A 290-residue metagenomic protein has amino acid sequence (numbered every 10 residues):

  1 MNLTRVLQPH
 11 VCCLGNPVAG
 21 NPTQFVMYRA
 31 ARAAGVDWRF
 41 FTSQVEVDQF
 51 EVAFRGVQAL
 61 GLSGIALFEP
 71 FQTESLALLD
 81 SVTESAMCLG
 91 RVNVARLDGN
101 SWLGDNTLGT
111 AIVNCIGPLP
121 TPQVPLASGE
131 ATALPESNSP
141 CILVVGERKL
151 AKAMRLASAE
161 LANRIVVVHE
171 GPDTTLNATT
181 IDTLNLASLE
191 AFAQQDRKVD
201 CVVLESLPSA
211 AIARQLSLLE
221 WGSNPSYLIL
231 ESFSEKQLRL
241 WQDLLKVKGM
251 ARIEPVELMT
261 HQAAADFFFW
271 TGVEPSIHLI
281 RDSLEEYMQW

Functional and structural regions predicted by a protein language model:
N2-P120: Phosphate/diphosphate ligand-binding glycine-rich loop within oxidoreductases
T4-R5, A159-L161, L216-P225: Short, conserved loop/helix-junction motifs that constitute active-site signature segments in enzyme catalytic cores
V11, P140-I142, L228: Conserved hydrophobic helix-helix packing surfaces used for dimerization/oligomerization
G15, N106-T110, I116, P120 (+3 more regions): Glycine-rich adenosine-cofactor-binding loop
N114, P118, E235, M250-I277 (+1 more regions): Active-site capping/gating segments
A178-V199: Short acidic low-complexity segments
F192-Q215: Rossmann-like NAD(P)-binding element
W221-L258: ADP-ribose/adenylate-binding Rossmann-like module
